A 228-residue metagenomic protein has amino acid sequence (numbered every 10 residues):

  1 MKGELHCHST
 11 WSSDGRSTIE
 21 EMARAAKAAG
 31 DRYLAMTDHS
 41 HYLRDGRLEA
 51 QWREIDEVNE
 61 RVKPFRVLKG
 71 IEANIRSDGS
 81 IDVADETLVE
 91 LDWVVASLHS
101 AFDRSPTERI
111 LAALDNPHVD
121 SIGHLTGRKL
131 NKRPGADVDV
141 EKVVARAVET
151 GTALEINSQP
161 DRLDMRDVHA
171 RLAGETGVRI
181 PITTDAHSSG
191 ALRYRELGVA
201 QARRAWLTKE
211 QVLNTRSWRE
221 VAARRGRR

Functional and structural regions predicted by a protein language model:
M1-S9, S13-Y33, H41-E57, R61-F65 (+1 more regions): Charged catalytic cores and adjacent phosphate/nucleic-acid-binding surfaces used for phosphate/nucleic-acid chemistry
